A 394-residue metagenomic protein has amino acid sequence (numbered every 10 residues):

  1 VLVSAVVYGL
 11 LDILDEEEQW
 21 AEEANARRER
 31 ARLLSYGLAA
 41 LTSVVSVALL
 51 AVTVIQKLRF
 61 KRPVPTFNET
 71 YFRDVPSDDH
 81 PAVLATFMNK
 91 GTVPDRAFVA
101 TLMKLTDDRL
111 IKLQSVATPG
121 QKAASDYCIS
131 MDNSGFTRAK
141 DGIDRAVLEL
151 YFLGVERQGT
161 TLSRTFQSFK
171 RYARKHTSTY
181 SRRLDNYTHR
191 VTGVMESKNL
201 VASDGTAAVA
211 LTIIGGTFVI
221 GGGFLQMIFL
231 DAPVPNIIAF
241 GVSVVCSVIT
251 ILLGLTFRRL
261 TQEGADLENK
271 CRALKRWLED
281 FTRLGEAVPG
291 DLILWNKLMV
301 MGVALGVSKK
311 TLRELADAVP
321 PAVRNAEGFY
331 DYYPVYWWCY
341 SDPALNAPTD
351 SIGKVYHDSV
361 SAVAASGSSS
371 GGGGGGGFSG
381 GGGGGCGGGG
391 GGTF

Functional and structural regions predicted by a protein language model:
V1-Y8: Short, hydrophobic/aromatic-enriched beta-strand segments in well-ordered soluble domains
G9-T212, G254-L294: Short, amphipathic alpha-helical interface elements at domain boundaries that mediate macromolecular binding
R27-S43, L225-S247: Hydrophobic alpha-helical transmembrane segments
V44-L50, V219-I220, Q226-M227: Hydrophobic alpha-helical segments of integral membrane proteins
N133-I143, L225-M227, Y330-V335: Short, structured secondary-structure boundary patches
S178-G205, G216, V248, G254-F394: Short hydrophobic helical membrane-anchoring segments positioned at the boundary with long low-complexity
A210-Q226, F240-I249, L274-L278, L305: Hydrophobic membrane-spanning alpha-helices of multi-pass integral membrane proteins
